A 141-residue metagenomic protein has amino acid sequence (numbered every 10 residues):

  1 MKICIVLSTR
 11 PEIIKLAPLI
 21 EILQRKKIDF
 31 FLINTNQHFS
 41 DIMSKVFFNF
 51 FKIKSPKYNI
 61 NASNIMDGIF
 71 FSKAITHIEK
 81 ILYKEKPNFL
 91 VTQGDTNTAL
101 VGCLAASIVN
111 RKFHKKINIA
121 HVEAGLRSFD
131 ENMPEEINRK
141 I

Functional and structural regions predicted by a protein language model:
C4-L7, E12-I22, F47, N59-I141: Active-site and donor-binding regions of nucleotide-sugar-utilizing enzymes
R25-K27, K54-S55, H114: Short, well-ordered coil/turn elements that cap or connect secondary structure elements
F30-Q37: Short internal beta-strands
H38-K54: N-terminal beta-loop-helix "entrance" segment that forms/cooperates in small-molecule cofactor or anionic ligand
